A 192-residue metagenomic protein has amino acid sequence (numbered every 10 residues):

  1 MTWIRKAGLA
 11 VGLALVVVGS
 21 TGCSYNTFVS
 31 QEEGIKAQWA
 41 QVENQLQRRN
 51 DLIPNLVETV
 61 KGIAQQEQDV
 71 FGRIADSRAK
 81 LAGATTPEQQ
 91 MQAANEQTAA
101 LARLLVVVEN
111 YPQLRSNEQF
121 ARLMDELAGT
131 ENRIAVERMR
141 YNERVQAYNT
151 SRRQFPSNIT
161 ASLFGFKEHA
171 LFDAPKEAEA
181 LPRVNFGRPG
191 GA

Functional and structural regions predicted by a protein language model:
T2-A192: A helix-centric hydrophobic-segment signal that preferentially recognizes long, alpha-helical stretches used
